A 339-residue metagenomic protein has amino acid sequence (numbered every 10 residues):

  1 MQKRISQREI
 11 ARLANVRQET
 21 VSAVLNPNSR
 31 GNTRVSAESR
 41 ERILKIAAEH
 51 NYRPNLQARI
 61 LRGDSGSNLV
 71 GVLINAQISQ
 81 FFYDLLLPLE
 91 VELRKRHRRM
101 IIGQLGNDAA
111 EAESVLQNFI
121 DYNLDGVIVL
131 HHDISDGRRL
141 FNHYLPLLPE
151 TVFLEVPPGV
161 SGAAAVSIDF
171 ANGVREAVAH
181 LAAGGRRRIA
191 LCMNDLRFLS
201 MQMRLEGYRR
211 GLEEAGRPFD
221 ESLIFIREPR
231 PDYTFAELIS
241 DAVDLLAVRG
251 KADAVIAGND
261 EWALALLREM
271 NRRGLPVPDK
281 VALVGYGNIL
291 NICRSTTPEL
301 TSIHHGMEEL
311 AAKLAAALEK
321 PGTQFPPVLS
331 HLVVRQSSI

Functional and structural regions predicted by a protein language model:
M1-D64: N-terminal helix-turn-helix DNA-binding module of bacterial transcription factors
Q2, D64-A179, A183, C192 (+1 more regions): Alpha-helical recognition/docking segments in bacterial nutrient-uptake and carbohydrate-utilization systems
Q80-K95, G173-E176, L199-F219, A265 (+1 more regions): Short, solvent-exposed amphipathic alpha-helices that sit in or adjacent to ligand/effector-binding or catalytic
L93-Q104, R209-E237: Short beta-strand elements in bilobed, periplasmic/extracellular small-molecule ligand-binding domains
A164-L191, E206, R210, F235-D244 (+1 more regions): Hydrophobic alpha-helical segments within soluble ligand-binding/sensing domains
A177-R217, P326-I339: An alpha-beta-alpha
R188, F219-L223, V277-L283: Short acidic capping loops at alpha-helix termini that bridge into adjacent secondary structure
L238-I339: Flexible loop/turn connectors
